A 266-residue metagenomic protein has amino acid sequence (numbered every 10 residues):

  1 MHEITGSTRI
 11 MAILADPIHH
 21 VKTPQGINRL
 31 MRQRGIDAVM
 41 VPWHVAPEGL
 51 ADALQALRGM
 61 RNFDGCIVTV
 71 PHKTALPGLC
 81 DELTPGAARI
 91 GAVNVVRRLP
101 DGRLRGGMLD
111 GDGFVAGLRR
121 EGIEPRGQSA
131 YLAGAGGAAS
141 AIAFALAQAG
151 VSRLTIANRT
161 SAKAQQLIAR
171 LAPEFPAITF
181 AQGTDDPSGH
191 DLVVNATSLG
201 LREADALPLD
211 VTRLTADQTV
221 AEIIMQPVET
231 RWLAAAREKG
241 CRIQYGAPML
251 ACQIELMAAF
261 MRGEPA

Functional and structural regions predicted by a protein language model:
E3-E121: Phosphate/diphosphate ligand-binding glycine-rich loop within oxidoreductases
I4-S7, P125-R126, Q148-G150, L209-Q218: Short, conserved loop/helix-junction motifs that constitute active-site signature segments in enzyme catalytic cores
A15, M108, L118, I123 (+2 more regions): Glycine-rich adenosine-cofactor-binding loop
V68-A75, G137-A138, S198-L201, Q226 (+1 more regions): Short glycine-rich anion-binding loops that position phosphate/pyrophosphate groups of nucleotides and phosphorylated
A116, R120, M225-Q226, C241-A266: Active-site capping/gating segments
Q148-R153, K239-C241: Conserved S-adenosyl-L-methionine
V151-L171: NAD(P)-binding Rossmann-fold cofactor-contacting core
F175-Q244: Rossmann-like adenosine-cofactor binding region
